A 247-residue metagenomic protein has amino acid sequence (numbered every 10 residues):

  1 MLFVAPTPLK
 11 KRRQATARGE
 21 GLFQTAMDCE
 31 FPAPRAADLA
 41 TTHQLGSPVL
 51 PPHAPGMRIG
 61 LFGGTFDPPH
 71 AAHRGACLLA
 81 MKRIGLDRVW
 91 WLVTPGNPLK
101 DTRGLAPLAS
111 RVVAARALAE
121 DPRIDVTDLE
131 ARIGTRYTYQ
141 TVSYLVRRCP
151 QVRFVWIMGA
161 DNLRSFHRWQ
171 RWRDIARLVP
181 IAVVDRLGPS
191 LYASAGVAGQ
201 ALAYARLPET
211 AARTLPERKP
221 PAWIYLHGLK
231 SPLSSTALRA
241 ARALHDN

Functional and structural regions predicted by a protein language model:
L2-R13, R18-N247: Nucleotidyltransferase catalytic core that binds NTPs
